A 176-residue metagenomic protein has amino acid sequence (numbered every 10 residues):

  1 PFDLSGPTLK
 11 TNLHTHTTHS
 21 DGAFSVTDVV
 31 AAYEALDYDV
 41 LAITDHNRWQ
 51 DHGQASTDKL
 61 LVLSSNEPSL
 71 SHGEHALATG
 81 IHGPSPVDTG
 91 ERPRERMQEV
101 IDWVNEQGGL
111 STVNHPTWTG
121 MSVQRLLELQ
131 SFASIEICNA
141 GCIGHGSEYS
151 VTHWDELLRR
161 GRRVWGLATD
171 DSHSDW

Functional and structural regions predicted by a protein language model:
F2-S131, E136-R160, V164-W176: A metal-dependent hydrolase metal-coordination microenvironment
